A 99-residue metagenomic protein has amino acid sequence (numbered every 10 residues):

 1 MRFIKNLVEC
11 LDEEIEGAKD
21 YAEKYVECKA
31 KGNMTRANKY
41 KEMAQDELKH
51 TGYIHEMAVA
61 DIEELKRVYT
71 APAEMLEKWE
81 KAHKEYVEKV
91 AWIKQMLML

Functional and structural regions predicted by a protein language model:
M1-L99: Non-heme di-metal
